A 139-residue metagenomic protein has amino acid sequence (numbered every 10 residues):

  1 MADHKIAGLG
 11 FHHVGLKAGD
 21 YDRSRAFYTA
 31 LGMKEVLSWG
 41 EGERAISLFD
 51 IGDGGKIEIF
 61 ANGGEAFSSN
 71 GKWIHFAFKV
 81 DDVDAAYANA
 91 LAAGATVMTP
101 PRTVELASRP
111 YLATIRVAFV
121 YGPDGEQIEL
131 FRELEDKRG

Functional and structural regions predicted by a protein language model:
M1-D22, I74-V80, F131-G139: N-terminal beta-strand motif that seeds the catalytic metal site of vicinal oxygen chelate
M1-K5, Y87, L91-G139: Vicinal oxygen chelate
G8-L9, G15-I57: Core segments of cupin and vicinal oxygen chelate
F27, V83-N89: Short amphipathic alpha-helices within nucleic acid-binding modules
A45-S47, I74, T114-A118: Short beta-strand micro-motifs in enzyme catalytic cores
L48-D50, K79, F119-Y121: Short, well-ordered beta-strand micro-motif
A66-S68, P110: Short glycine/serine/proline-enriched coil/turn segments at secondary-structure junctions
